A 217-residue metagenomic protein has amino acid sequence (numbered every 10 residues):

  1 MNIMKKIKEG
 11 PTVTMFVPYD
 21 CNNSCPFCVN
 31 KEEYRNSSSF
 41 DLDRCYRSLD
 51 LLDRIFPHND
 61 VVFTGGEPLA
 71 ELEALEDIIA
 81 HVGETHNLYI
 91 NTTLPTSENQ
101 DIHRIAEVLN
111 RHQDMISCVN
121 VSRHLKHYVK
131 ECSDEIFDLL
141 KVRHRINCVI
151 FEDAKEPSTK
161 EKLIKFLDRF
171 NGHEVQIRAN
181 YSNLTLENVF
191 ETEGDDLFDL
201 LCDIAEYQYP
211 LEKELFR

Functional and structural regions predicted by a protein language model:
M1-R47: Canonical Radical SAM [4Fe-4S] cluster-binding loop centered on the CxxxCxxC motif and its immediate flanking residues
T12, K31-D43, F56-E71, E84-D101 (+3 more regions): Core AdoMet radical
S37, H124-R217: Radical SAM enzyme [4Fe-4S]-AdoMet core and its adjacent flexible, acidic and glycine-rich loops/tails across
L52-I55, G83, I105-D114, S133-K141 (+1 more regions): Acidic (Asp/Glu)-rich catalytic clusters
E73-I78, E98-R111, K130-I136, E156-K165: Distinct, well-ordered alpha-helical segments
